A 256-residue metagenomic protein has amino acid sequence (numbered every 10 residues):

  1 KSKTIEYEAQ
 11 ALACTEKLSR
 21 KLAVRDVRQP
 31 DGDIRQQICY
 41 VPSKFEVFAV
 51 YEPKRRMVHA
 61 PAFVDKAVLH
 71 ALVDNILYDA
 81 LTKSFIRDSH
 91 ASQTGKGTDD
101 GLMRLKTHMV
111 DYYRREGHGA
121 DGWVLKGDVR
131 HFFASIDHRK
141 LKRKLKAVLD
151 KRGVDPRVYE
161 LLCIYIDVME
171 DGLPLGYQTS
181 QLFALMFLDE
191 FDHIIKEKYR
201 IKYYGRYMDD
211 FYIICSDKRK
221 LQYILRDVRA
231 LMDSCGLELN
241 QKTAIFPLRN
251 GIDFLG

Functional and structural regions predicted by a protein language model:
K1-L141: Conserved two-metal-ion catalytic palm core of "right-hand" nucleic acid polymerases, unifying RNA-dependent RNA
L18-D26, I224-C235: Inter-domain linker/hinge segments that demarcate the starts of reverse transcriptase and RNase H-type modules
R55, Q178, N250-D253: Short capping/connector residues at structural and topological boundaries
D74-Y78, H193, A230: Short, intrinsically disordered, mixed-charge
A91-D100, Y212-C215, F246-G251: Beta-rich nucleic-acid/ligand-interaction surfaces
H108-M208, I213-R229, L237-K242, F246-P247: Conserved polymerase palm-domain catalytic core
G256: C-terminal reverse transcriptase regions that engage the nucleic-acid substrate
